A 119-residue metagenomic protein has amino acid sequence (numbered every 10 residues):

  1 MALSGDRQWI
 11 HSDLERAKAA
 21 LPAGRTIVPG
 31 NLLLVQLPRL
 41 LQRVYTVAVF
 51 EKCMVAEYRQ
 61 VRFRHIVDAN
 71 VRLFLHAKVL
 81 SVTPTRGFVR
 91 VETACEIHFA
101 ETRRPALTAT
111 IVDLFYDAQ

Functional and structural regions predicted by a protein language model:
M1-V55, A118: Hot-dog-fold acyl-thioester-processing enzymes
Q8-I10, V44-F50, R64-I66, V79-T83 (+1 more regions): Short secondary-structure boundary micro-motifs
Y58-F63: Short alpha-helix capping/helix-loop boundary micro-motifs
I66-Q119: HotDog/MaoC-like acyl-thioester-processing domains
